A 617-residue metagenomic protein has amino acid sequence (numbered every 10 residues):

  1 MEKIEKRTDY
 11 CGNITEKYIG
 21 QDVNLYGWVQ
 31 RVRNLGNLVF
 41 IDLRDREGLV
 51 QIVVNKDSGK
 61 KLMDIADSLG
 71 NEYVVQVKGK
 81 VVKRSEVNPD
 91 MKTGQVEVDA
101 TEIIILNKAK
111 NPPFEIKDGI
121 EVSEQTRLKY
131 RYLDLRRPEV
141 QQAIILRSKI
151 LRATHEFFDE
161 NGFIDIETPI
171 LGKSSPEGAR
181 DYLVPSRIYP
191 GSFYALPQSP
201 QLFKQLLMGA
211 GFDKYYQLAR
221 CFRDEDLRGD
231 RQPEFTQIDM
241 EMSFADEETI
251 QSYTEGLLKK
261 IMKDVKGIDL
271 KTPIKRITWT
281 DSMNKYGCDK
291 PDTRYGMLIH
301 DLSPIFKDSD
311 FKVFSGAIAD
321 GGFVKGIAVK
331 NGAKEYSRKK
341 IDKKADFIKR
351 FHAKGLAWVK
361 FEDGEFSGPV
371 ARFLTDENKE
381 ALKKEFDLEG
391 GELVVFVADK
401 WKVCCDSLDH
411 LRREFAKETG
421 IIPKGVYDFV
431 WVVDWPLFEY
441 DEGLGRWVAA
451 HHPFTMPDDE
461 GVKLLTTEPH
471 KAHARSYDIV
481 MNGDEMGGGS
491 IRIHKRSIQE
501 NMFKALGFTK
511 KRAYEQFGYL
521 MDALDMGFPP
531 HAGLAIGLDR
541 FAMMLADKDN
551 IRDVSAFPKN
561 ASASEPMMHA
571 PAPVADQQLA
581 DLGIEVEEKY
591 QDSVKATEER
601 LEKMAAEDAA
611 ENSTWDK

Functional and structural regions predicted by a protein language model:
M1-K617: Class II aminoacyl-tRNA synthetase catalytic cores and aaRS-like
